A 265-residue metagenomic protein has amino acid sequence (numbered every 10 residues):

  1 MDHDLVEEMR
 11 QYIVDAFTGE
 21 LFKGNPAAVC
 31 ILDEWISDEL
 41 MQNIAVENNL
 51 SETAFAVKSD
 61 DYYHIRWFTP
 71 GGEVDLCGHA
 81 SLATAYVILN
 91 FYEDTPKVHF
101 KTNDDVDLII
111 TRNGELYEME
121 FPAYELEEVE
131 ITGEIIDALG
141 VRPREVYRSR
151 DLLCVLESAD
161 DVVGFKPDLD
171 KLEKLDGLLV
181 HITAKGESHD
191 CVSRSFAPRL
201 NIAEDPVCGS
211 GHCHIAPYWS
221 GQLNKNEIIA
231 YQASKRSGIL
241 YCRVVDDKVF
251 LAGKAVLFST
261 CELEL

Functional and structural regions predicted by a protein language model:
D2-L76, L82-L265: Active-site proximal loop and beta-alpha junction motif in alpha/beta enzyme cores
